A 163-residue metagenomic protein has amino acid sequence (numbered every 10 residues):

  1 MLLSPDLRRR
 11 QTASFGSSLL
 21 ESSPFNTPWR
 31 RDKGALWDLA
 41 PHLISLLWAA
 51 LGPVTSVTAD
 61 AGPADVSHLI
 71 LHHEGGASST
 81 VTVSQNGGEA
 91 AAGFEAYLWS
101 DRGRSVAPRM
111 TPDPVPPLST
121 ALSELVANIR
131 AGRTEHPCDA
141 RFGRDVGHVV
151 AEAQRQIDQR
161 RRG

Functional and structural regions predicted by a protein language model:
M1, D113-P117, R130-A131: A structural signal for the main folded, soluble domain(s) of proteins
M1-V57, R160: Predominantly a Rossmann-like dinucleotide-binding segment in NAD(P)-dependent oxidoreductases
P5-D6, L20-S23, V66-L71, V146-V149: Short, solvent-exposed polar/charged micro-motifs at secondary-structure junctions
T12-S17, A90-F94, D113-V115: Short, functional N-terminal and low-complexity linear motifs
D32, D38-T111, L122-R133, A151-E152: Contiguous beta-strand/loop segments that form the cofactor/metal-binding neighborhood of enzyme cores
L36-A40, P114-L118, H136-D139, G143: Aromatic-acidic/polar surface patches that form glycan- and anion
E74, A127-G163: C-terminal helix-rich "cap/oligomerization" subdomain common to oxidoreductases
G103-S105, P117, Q159-R162: Short, intrinsically disordered/low-complexity patches at protein termini and at juxtamembrane boundaries
